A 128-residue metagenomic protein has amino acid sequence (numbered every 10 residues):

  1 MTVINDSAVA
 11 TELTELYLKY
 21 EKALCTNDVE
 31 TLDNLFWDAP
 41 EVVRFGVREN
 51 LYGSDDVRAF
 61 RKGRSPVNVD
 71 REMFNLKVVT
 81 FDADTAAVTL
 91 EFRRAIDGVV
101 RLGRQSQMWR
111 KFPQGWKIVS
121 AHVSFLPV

Functional and structural regions predicted by a protein language model:
M1-L35, V128: Short, low-complexity N-terminal intrinsically disordered segments enriched in polar/charged residues
A10, V29-D82, D97-V100: A solvent-exposed, acidic/Ser-Thr-rich amphipathic alpha-helical stretch
F36-W37, F92-R94, H122-F125: Short beta-strand segments enriched in hydrophobic/aromatic residues within well-folded beta-rich domains
F81-D84, F112-Q114: Short, solvent-exposed coil/turn segments at beta-strand boundaries
D82-F92: A short hydrophobic beta-strand element
R94-I96, W109: Beta-strand elements of well-folded, non-transmembrane domains
L102-V128: Short beta-strand edge/turn micro-motifs at domain boundaries
